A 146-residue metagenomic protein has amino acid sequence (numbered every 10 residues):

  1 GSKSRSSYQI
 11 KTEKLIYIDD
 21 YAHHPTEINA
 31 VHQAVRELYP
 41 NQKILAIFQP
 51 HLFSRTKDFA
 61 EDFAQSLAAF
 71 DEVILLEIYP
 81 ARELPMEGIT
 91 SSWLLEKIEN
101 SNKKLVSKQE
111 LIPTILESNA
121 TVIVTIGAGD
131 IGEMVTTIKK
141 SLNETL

Functional and structural regions predicted by a protein language model:
G1-E72: Nucleotide phosphate-binding/pyrophosphate-handling subdomain across enzymes that bind or process nucleotide phosphates
S6, D20, N102-L105, I123: Generic structural signal for residues in well-ordered beta-strands
H23, P50-L52, Y79-A81, A128-I131: Short glycine-rich anion-binding loops that position phosphate/pyrophosphate groups of nucleotides and phosphorylated
I47, L76, T125-I126: Short hydrophobic segments within beta-strands
T56-K57, L84-P85, E133-T137: Short glycine-/acidic-enriched loop or helix-start segments at secondary-structure transitions that form or flank
A64-T121: C-terminal helical cap/extension that packs against the catalytic core of soluble nucleotide-cofactor enzymes
T90-I98, T137-L146: A short, gly/pro- and small-residue-rich
E110-S141: A glycine-rich beta-strand to alpha-helix segment that forms a phosphate/ribose-binding loop at ligand/cofactor sites
